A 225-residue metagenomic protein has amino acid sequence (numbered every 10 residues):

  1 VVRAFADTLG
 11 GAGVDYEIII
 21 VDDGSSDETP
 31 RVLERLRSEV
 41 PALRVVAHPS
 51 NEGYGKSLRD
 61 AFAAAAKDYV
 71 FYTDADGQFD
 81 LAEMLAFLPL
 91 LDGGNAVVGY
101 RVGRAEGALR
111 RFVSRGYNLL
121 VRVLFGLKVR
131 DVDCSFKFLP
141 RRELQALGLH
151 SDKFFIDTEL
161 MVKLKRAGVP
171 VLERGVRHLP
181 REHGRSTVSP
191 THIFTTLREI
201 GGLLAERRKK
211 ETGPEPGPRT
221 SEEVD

Functional and structural regions predicted by a protein language model:
V1-L9: Short, well-formed alpha-helical segments that are part of the catalytic scaffolds of diverse glycosyltransferases
R3, R198-D225: Terminal low-complexity segments of carbohydrate-biosynthetic enzymes
Y16-I19, P30-A64: Conserved donor nucleotide-binding strand/loop of the catalytic core
I20-D22, A47-P49, Y100, G175-R177: Residue-level recognition of beta-strand->loop/alpha-helix junctions
D22-R31, G77: A conserved acidic beta->alpha catalytic loop
H48-A64, Y69-Y72, Q78-F154, R181-L203: Acceptor/aglycone-binding surface of glycosyltransferases and processive sugar-polymer synthases
F79, I156-K163: Short active-site alpha-helical segment characteristic of glycosyltransferases and processive polysaccharide synthases
K128, L149-D152, M161-L179: Catalytic donor-sugar/metal-binding loop of nucleotide-sugar-dependent glycosyltransferases
